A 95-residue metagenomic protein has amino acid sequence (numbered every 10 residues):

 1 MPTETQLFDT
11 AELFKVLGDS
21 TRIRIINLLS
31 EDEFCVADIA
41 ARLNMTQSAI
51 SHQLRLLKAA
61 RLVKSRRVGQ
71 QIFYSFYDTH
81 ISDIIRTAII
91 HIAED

Functional and structural regions predicted by a protein language model:
M1-D9, D78-D95: Amphipathic alpha-helical dimerization/coiled-coil segments that flank or bridge DNA-binding/regulatory modules
F8-S48, I72-T79: N-terminal helix-turn-helix DNA-binding core of bacterial DNA-binding proteins
E33-F34, K58, I89-I92: Residue-level detector of secondary-structure transition/capping positions
A41, H52, K58-A59: Alpha-helical residues within the helix-turn-helix
S48-A49, L54-R55, R67: Recognition helix of helix-turn-helix DNA-binding domains
K58-V68, S75: Beta-hairpin "wing" of winged helix-turn-helix
